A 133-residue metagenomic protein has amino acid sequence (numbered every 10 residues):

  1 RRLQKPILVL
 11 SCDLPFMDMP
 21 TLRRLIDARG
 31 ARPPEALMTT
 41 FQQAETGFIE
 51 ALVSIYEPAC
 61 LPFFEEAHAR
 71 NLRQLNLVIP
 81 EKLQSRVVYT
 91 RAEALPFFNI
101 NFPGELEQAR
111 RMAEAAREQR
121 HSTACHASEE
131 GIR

Functional and structural regions predicted by a protein language model:
I7-L8: Short aromatic/hydrophobic "clamp" motif used to bind/position activated sugar donors
S11-P15: The conserved acidic donor/metal-binding loop of glycosyltransferases
F16, I55, N99-I100: Short aromatic/basic micro-patch
M19-T46: Conserved donor-nucleotide/metal-binding helix-loop-beta segment in metal-dependent transferases, i.e., the alpha-helix
R24, F63, E105-Q108: Alpha-helical elements of Rossmann-like donor-binding domains used by nucleotide-donor carbohydrate transfer enzymes
E50-A51, Q74: A conserved catalytic-core signature of glycosyltransferases
A51-F63: Conserved nucleotide-sugar donor-binding and metal-coordinating catalytic region shared by glycosyltransferases
L72-R133: Conserved alpha/beta core of the MobA/IspD/sugar-nucleotide pyrophosphorylase nucleotidyltransferase superfamily
